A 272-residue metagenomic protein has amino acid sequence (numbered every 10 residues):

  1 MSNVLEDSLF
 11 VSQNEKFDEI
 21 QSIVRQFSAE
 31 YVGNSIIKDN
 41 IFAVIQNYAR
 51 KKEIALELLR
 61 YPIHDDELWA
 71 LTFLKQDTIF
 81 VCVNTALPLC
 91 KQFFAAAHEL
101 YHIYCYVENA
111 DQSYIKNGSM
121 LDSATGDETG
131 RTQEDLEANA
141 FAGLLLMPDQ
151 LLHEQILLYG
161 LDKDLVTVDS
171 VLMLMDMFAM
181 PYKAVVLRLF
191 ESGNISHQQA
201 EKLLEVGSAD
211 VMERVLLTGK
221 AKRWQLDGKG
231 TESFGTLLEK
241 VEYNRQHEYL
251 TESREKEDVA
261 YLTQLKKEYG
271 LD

Functional and structural regions predicted by a protein language model:
M1-D272: Active-site hotspot residues in diverse enzymes, especially metal/ion-binding acidic/histidine motifs
